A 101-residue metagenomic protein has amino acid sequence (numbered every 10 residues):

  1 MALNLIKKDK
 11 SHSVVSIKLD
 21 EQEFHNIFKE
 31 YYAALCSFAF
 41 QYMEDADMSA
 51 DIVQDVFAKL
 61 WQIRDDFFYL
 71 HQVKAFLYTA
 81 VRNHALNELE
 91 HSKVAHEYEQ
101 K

Functional and structural regions predicted by a protein language model:
M1-A34, Q41: N-terminal module of bacterial RNA polymerase sigma factors
I17, F57-Q72, S92-K93: Sigma70-family region 2
A33, S37-Q41, D47, Q54: DNA-contacting interfaces and partner/effector-binding or oligomerization modules in DNA-centric proteins
L35, A39, L60, R64 (+1 more regions): Hydrophobic recognition helices of helix-based DNA-binding modules
S37, D51-A58, H71-N83: Structural recognition of an alpha-helix C-terminal capping motif at a helix-to-coil junction
T79-E99: Arg/Lys-rich amphipathic alpha helix in sigma70-family domain 2
